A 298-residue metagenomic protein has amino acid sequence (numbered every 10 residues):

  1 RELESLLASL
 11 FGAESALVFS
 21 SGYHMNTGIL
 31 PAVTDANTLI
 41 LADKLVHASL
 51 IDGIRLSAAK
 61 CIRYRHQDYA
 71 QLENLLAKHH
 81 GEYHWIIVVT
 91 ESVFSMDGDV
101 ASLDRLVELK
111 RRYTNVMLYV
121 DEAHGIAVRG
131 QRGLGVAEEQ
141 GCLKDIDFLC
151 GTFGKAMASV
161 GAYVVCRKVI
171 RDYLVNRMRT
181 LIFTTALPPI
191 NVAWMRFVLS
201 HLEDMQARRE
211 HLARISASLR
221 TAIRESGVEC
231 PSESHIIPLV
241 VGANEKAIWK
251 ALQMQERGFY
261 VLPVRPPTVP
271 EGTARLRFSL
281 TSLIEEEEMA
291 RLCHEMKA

Functional and structural regions predicted by a protein language model:
R1-G22, S216: Conserved N-terminal alpha-helix of the aminotransferase class I/II PLP-enzyme fold
S5, S9, E256-F259, T268-A298: PLP-dependent enzyme catalytic core of the Aspartate aminotransferase-like
I29-A48: Conserved PLP-anchoring active-site segment centered on the Schiff-base-forming lysine
A36, L56-A58, D145: Short, structured coil segments at secondary-structure junctions
I62, H66-V120: Active-site phosphate-binding strand-loop segment of PLP-dependent enzymes
N115-M117, H124, R129-E233: Active-site C-terminal subdomain of aminotransferase-like
E210-A217, R224-G258, T273, L280-S282: Conserved PLP-binding catalytic core of the aspartate aminotransferase-like
